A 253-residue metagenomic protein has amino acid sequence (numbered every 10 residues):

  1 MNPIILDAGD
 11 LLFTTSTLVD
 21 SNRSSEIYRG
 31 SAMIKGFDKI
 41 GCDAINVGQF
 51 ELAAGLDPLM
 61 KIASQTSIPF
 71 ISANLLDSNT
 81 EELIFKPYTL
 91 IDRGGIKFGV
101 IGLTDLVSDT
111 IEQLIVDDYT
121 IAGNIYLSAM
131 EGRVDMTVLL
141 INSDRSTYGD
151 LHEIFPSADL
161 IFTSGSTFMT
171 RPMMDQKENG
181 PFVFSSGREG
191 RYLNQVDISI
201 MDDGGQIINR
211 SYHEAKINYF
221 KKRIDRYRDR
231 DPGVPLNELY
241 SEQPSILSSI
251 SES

Functional and structural regions predicted by a protein language model:
M1-S253: Acidic, metal/ion-coordinating pockets
